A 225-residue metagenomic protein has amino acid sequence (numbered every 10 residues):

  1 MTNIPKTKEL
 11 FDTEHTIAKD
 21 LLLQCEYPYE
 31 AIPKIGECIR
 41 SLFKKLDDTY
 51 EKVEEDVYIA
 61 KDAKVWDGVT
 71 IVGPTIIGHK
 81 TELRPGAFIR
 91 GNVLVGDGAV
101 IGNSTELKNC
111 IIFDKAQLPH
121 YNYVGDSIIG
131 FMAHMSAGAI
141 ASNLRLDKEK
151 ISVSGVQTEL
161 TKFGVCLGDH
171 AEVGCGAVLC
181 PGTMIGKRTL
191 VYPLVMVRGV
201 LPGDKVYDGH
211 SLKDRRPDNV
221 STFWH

Functional and structural regions predicted by a protein language model:
M1-D56, K61, R188, L194 (+2 more regions): Terminal amphipathic alpha-helical/low-complexity segments used for targeting or macromolecular assembly
M1-P5, S41-L46, A60-D62, R90-A99 (+4 more regions): Phosphate-binding glycine-rich loops and adjacent basic patches that engage nucleotide phosphates, nucleic-acid
T2-T7, V53-E54, T70-V72, E82-L83 (+3 more regions): Short, flexible segments with low predicted structural confidence
T13, A31, T75, T81-L83 (+4 more regions): Functionally constrained cores in energy, signaling, and assembly domains
A18-D20, I112, P119-H225: Glycine-rich hexapeptide-repeat left-handed beta-helix
T49, D67, L118-P119, Q157: Short loop/turn motifs at secondary-structure junctions and domain boundaries
